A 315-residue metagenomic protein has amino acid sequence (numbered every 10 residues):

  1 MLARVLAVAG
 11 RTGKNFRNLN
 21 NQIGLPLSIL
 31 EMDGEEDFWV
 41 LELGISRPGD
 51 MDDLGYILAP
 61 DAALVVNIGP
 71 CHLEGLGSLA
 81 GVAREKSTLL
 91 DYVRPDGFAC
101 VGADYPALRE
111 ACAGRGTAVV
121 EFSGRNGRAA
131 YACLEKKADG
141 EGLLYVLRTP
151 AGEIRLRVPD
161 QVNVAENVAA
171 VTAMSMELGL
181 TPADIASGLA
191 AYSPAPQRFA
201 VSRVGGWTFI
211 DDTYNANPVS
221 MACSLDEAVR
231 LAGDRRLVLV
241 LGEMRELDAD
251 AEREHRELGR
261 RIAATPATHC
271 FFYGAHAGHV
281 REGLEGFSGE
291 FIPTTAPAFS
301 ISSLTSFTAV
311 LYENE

Functional and structural regions predicted by a protein language model:
M1-A103, A107-G116, F307: Phosphate-binding loop of NTP-binding sites
L2, L6, S28-I29, V168-L178 (+2 more regions): Buried hydrophobic packing segments
K14-F16, L41-E42, R157-P159, T172 (+5 more regions): Thr-Gly-centered strand-to-loop micro-motif
Y56, P297-T305: Short amphipathic alpha-helix with an adjacent loop that forms part of the alpha/beta core around
A62-F209, D234-R235, R260-H269, A277-F291: Acidic, Mg2+-coordinating active-site environments of NTP-dependent enzymes
P194-A195, T213-F287: Active-site beta-alpha connecting loops in nucleotide-dependent enzymes
G289-F299: Short acidic-hydrophobic, aromatic-tinged amphipathic segments that line or gate anion-handling sites
F291-P293, T305-E315: Peripheral docking tails and interdomain loops at the edges of cofactor- or intermediate-handling domains
